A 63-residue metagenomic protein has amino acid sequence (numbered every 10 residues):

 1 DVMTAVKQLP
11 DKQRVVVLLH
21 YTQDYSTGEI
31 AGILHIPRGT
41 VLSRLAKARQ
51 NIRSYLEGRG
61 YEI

Functional and structural regions predicted by a protein language model:
D1-L9: Short amphipathic alpha-helical boundary/capping segments
K12-Q13: The N-cap/first-turn positions of alpha helices within or immediately adjacent to helix-turn-helix DNA-binding domains
V16-H20: A short pre-motif secondary-structure segment
S26, H35-T40: Helix-turn-helix DNA-binding motif, specifically the short coil turn and the N-cap/start of the second
G32-H35, R49-I63: C-terminal edge and immediately downstream basic/flexible tail or linker adjoining helix-turn-helix-like DNA-binding
